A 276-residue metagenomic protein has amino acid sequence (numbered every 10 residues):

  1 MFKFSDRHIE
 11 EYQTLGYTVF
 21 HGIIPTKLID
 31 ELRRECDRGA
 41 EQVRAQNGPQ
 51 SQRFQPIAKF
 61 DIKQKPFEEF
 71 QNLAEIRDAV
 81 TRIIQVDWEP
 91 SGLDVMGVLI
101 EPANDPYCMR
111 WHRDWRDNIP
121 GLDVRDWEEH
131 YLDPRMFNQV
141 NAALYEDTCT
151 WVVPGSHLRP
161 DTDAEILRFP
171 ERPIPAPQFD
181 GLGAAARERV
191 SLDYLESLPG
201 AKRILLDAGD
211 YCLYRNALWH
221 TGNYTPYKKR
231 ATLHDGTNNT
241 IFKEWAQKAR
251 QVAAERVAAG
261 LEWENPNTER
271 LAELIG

Functional and structural regions predicted by a protein language model:
M1-T14, H21-R125, K248: Non-heme Fe(II)-dependent double-stranded beta-helix
F2, Q42, P49-Q52, A79 (+3 more regions): Non-heme Fe(II)/2-oxoglutarate
V95, V140-A142, L233-T237: A structural signal for short, well-ordered beta-strand segments
I100-E101, H157-P160, G236-F242: Short edge-strand/loop segments of extracellular domains
Y107-W111, P120-D123, C149-S156, D161-E165 (+1 more regions): A short secondary-structure junction signal
R113-W115, A142-E146, P154: Short, structured patches in soluble enzyme cores that scaffold and shape functional sites
D123-H130, G200: Short, P/G- and charge-enriched loop/turn segments at secondary-structure junctions
D133-F137, E146-W219: Double-stranded beta-helix
